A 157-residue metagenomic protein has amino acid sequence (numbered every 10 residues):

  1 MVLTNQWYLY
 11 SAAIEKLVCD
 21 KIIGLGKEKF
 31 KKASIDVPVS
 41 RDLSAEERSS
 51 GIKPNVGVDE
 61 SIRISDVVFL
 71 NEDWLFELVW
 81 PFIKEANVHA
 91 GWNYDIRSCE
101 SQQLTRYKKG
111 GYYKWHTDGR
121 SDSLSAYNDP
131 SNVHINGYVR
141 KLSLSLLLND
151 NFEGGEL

Functional and structural regions predicted by a protein language model:
M1-L157: Fe(II)/2-oxoglutarate oxygenase catalytic core
